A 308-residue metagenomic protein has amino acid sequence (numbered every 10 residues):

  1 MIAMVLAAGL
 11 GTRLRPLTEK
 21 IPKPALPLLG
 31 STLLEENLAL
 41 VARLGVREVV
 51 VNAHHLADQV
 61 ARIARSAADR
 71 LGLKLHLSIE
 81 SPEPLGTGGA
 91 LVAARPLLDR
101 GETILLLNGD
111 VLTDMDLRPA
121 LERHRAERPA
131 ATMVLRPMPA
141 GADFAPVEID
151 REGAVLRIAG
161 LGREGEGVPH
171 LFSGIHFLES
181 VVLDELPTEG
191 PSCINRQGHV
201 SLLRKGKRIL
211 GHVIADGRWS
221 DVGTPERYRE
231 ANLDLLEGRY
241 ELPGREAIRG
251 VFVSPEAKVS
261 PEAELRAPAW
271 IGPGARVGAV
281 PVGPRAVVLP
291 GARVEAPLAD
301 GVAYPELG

Functional and structural regions predicted by a protein language model:
M1-E19: N-terminal nucleotide-binding beta1-loop-alpha1 segment
M1-V5, L29-N108, L117-P119, L298-G308: Conserved N-terminal catalytic core of the sugar/cofactor nucleotidyltransferase
A3, A25, L77-S78, I158 (+1 more regions): Generic preference for hydrophobic
L10, G109-V111: Active-site metal-binding loops of divalent metal-dependent hydrolases
L14, V60-A64, A231: Hydrophobic packing residues within well-ordered alpha-helices of enzyme cores
T103-L105, L112, R118-R125, M138-G141 (+1 more regions): Catalytic-core segments of class I nucleotidyltransferases/pyrophosphorylases that form NMP-activated intermediates
E127-P137: A short, conserved acidic/glycine-rich loop-to-beta-strand motif that forms the donor nucleotide-sugar/metal
E246-G308: Structural signal for interior beta-strand "rungs" in well-ordered beta-sheet cores of soluble enzyme domains
